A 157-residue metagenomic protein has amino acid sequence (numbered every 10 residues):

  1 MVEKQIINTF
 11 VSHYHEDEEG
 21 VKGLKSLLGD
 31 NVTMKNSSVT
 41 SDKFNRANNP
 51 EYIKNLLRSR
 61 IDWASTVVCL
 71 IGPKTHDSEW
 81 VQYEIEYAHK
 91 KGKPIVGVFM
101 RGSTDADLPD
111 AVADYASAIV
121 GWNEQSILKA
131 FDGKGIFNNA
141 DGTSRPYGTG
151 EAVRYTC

Functional and structural regions predicted by a protein language model:
M1-W63, P146-C157: Conserved N-terminal substructure of TIR/SEFIR domains
H13, I71, F99: Short beta-strand/turn micro-motifs composed of small residues that flank or help shape donor/cofactor-binding pockets
V67-C69: Inter-motif core of Ras-like GTPase G domains
P73-K90: Conserved TIR/SEFIR loop-to-helix hotspot centered on a Trp-containing motif with a nearby acidic residue
K91-I95: A short helix->loop->beta-strand "cap" motif at the edges of active sites that frequently abuts
G102-S117: Glycine-rich, charge-decorated loop segments at or immediately adjacent to ligand/cofactor-binding or catalytic sites
S117-Q125: Short acidic-hydrophobic, aromatic-tinged amphipathic segments that line or gate anion-handling sites
S126-P146: A charged, well-structured terminal subsegment
